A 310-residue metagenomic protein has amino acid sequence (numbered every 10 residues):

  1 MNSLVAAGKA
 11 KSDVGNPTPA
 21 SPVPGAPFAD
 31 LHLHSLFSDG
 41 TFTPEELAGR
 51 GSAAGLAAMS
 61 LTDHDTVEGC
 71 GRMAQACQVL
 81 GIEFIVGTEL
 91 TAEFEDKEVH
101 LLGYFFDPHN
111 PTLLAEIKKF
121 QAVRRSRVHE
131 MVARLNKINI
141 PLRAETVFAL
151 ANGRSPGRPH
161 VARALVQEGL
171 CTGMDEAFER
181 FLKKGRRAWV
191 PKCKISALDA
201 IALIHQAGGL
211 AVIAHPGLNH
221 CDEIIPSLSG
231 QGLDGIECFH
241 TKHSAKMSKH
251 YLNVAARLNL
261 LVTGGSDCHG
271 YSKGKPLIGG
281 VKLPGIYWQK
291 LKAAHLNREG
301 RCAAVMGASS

Functional and structural regions predicted by a protein language model:
M1-K97, L182-K183, A200-A214, L218-R257 (+2 more regions): An N-terminally biased module of ancient metal coordination in phosphate/nucleic-acid-related enzymes
N2, K273-I278, Q289-S310: C-terminal regulatory/interaction regions
S3, H34-D39, S52-A54, S126 (+4 more regions): Short acidic/polar alpha-helix capping motifs at helix-coil junctions
G8-A10, E46, A57, H64-R134 (+2 more regions): Mid-domain alpha/beta scaffold segments of enzyme catalytic cores
E93-R125, A144, R163, Q167-R186 (+1 more regions): Active-site gating loops and adjacent loop-to-helix segments of metal-dependent hydrolytic enzymes
I138, E168, F239: Change "in soluble alpha/beta enzymes" to "in soluble alpha/beta proteins
A151-V212: Conserved acidic, metal-coordinating active-site core of Asp-based, Mg2+-dependent phosphoryl-transfer enzymes
